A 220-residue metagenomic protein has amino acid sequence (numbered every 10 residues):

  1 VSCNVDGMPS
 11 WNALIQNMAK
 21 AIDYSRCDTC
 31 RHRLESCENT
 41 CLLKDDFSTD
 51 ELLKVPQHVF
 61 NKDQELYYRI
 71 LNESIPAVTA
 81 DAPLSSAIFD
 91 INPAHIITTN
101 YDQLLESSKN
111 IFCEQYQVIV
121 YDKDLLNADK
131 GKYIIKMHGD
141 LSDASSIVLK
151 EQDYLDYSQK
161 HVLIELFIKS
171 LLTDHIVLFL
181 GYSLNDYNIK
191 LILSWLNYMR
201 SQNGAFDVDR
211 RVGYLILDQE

Functional and structural regions predicted by a protein language model:
V1-I176, L184-E220: Conserved catalytic-core helix/loop/strand module for nucleotide-ribose chemistry
G181: Glycine-rich adenosine-cofactor-binding loop
